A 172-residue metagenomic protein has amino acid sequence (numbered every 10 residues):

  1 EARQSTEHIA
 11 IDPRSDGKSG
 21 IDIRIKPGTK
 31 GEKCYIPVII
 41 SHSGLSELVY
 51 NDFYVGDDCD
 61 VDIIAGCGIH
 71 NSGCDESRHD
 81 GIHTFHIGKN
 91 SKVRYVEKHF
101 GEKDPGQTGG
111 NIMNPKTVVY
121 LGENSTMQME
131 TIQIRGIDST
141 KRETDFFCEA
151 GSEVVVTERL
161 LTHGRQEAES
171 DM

Functional and structural regions predicted by a protein language model:
S5-M172: Conserved beta-strand/loop scaffold segments within soluble protein domains that form the structured core and edges
